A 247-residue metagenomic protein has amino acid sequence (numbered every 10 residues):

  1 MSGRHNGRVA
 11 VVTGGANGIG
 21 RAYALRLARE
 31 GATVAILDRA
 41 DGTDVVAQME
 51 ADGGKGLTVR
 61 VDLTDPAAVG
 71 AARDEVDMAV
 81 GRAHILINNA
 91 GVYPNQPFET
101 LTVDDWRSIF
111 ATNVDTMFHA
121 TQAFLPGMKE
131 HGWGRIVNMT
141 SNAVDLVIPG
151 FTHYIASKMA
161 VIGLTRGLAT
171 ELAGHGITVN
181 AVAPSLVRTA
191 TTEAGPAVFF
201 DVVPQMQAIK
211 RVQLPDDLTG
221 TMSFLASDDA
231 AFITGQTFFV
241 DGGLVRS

Functional and structural regions predicted by a protein language model:
S2, L146, S223, T234-S247: Short C-terminal tail/terminal secondary-structure segment of NAD(P)H-dependent dehydrogenase/reductase domains
G3-A35: Canonical Rossmann dinucleotide-binding motif of NAD(H)/NADP(H)-dependent dehydrogenases/reductases, specifically
P97-F98, D105-F110, T192, V203: Substrate-binding pocket helix/loop in short-chain dehydrogenase/reductase
T121, S157, T165: Active-site helix of classical SDR
P126, T170-E171, A231: Alpha-helical segment proximal to the catalytic Tyr-Lys
A173, T178, I233-G235: Short, small/polar-rich loop/turn modules that mediate ligand/substrate recognition or access, typified
Q207-L218, D229: A conserved structural motif in NAD(P)-dependent oxidoreductases
